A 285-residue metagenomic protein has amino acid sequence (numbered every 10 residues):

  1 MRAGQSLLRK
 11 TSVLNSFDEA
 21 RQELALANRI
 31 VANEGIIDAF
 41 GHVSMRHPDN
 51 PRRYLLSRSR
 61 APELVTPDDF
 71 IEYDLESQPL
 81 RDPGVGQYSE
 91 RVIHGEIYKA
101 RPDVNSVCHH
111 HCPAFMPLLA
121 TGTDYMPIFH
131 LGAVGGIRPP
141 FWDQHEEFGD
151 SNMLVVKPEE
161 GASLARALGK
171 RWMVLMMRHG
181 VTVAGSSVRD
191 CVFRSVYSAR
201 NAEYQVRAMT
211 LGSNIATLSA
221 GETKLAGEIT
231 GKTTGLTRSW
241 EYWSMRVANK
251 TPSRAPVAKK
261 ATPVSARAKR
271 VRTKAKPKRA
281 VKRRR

Functional and structural regions predicted by a protein language model:
M1-R285: Glycine-rich flexible loops
